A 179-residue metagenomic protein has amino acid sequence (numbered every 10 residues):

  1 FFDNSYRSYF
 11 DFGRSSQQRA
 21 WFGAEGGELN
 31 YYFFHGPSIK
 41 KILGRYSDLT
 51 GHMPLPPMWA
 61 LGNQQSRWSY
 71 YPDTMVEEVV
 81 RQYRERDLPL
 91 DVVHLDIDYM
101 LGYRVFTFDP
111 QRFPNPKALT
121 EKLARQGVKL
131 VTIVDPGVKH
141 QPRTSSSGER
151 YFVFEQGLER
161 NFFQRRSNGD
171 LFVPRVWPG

Functional and structural regions predicted by a protein language model:
F1-V131, Y151, R160-F162, G169-P178: Conserved structural scaffold segments of CAZyme catalytic domains across common CAZy folds
Y9-F10, K139-P142: Short catalytic/ligand-binding loop motif for oxyanion handling, primarily in non-cytosolic enzymes, centered on
Y99, V134-H140: Active-site-proximal loop/turn and secondary-structure-junction residues that shape catalytic pockets, frequently
Q141-Q156: Substrate-binding cleft/loops of secretory-pathway carbohydrate-active enzymes
